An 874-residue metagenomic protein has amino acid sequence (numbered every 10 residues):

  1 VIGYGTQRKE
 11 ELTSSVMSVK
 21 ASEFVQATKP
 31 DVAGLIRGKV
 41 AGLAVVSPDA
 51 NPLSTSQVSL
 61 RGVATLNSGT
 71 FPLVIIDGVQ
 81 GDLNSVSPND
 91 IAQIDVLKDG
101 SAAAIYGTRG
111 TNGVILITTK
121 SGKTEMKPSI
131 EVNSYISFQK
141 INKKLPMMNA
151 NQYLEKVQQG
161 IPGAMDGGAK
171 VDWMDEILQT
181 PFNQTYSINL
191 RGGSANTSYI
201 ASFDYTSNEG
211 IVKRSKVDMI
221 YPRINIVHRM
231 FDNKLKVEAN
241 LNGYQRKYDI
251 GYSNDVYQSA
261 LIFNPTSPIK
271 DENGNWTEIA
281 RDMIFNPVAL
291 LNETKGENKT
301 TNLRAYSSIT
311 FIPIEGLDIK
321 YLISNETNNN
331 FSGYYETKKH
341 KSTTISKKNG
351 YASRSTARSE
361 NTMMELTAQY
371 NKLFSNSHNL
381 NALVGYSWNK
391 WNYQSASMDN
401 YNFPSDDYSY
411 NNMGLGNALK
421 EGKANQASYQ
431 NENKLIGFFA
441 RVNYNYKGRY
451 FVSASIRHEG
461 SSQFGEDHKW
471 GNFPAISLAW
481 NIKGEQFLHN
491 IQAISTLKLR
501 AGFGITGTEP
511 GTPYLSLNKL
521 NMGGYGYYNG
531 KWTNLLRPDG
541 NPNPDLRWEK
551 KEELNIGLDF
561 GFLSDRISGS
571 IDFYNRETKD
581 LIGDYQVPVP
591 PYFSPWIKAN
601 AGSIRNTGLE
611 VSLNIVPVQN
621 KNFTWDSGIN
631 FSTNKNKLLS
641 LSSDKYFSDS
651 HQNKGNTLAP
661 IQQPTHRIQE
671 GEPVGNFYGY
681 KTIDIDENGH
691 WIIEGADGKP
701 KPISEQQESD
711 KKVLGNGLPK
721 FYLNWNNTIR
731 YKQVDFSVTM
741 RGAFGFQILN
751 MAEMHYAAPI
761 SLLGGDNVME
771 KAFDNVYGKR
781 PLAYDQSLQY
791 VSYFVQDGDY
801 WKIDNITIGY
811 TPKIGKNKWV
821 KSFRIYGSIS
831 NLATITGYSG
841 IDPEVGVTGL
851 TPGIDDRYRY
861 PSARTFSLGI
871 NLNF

Functional and structural regions predicted by a protein language model:
V1-Y244, R304, K423, W548 (+6 more regions): Short, small/polar-rich motifs associated with maturation and membrane association, primarily at protein termini
F24-A27, F71, V86, L154-E155 (+10 more regions): Extracellular/periplasmic, surface-exposed regions of secreted and cell-surface proteins
A33-R37, K598-R605, F647-F677, L714-N724 (+2 more regions): C-terminal extracellular loops and terminal segments of Gram-negative outer membrane beta-barrel proteins
L145-D175, P265-N292, Y408-N433, G524-D539 (+2 more regions): Flexible glycine-rich, low-complexity coil/linker segments exposed to the extracellular/periplasmic environment
P146-N149, E336-K338, M398-N402, D644 (+2 more regions): Short Gly/aromatic-enriched secondary-structure transition segments
G163, S461, A743-S830: Extracytoplasmic gating/loop element in the C-terminal half of outer-membrane beta-barrel translocons and assembly
N716-L749: Glycine-rich, aromatic-lined ligand/substrate-binding cores of catalytic and carbohydrate-binding domains
